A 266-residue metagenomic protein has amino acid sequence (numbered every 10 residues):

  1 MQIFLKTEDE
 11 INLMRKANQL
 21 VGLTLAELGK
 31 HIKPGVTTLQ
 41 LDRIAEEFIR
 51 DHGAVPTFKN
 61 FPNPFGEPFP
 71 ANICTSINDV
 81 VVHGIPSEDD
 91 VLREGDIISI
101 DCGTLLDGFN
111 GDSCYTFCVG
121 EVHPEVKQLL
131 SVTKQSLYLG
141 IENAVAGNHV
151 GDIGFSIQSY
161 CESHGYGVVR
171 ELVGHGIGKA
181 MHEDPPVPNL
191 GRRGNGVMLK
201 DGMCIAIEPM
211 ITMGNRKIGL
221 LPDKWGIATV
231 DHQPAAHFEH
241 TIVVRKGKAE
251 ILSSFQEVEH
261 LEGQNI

Functional and structural regions predicted by a protein language model:
M1-I266: Active-site neighborhoods and metal-handling regions in enzymes and metal-associated proteins
